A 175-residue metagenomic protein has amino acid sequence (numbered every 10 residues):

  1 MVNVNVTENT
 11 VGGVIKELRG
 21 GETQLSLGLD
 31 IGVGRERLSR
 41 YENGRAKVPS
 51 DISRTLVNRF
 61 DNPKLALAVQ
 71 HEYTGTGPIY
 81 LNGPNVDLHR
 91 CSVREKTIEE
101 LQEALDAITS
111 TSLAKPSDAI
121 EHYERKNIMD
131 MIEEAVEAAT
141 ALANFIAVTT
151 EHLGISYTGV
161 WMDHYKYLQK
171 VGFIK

Functional and structural regions predicted by a protein language model:
M1-R19: A short, Lys/Arg-rich alpha-helix, primarily the initiator
G20-S39: Short alpha-helical DNA-recognition segment
D51-L67: DNA major-groove recognition helix of helix-turn-helix/homeodomain DNA-binding modules
Y73-T140, N144: Helix-turn-helix/homeodomain-like alpha-helical modules used for DNA recognition and transcription-factor dimerization
A143-T158: Hydrophobic/aromatic-rich alpha-helical bundle segments in the mid-to-C-terminal region
G159-K175: C-terminal regulatory/effector modules of DNA-binding transcriptional regulators
